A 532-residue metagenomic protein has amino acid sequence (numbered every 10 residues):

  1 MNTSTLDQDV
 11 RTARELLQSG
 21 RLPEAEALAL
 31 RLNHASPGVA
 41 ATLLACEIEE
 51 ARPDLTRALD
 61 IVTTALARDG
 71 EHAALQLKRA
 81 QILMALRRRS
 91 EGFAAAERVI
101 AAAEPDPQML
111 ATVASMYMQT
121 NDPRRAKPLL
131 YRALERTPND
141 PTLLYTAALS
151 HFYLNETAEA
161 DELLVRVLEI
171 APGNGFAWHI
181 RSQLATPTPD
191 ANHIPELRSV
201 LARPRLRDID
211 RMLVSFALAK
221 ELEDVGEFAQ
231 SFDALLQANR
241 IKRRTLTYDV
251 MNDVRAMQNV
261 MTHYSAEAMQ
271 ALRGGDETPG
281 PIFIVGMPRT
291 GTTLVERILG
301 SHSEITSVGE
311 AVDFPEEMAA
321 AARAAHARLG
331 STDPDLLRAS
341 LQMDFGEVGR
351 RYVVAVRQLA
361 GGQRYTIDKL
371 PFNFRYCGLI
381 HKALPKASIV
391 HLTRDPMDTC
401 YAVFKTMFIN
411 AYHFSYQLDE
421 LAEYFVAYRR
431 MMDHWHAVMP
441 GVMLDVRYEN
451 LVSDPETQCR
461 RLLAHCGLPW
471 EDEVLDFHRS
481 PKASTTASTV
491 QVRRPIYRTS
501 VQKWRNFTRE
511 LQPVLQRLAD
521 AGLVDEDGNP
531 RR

Functional and structural regions predicted by a protein language model:
M1-L359, P530-R532: Alpha-helical solenoid repeat scaffolds of the TPR/TPR-like class and their adjacent stem/linker regions that mediate
T120, L154, L163-L168, V308 (+5 more regions): PAPS-dependent sulfotransferase catalytic domain
